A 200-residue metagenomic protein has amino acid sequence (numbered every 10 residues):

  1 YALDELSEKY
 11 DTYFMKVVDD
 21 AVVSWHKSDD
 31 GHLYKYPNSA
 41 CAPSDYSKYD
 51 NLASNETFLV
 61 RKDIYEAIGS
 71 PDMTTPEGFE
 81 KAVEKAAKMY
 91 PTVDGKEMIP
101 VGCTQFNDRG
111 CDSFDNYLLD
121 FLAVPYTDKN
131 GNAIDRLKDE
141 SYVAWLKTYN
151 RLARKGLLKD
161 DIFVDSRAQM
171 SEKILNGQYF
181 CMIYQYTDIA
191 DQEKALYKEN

Functional and structural regions predicted by a protein language model:
Y1-N200: Extracytoplasmic/secretory soluble proteins
